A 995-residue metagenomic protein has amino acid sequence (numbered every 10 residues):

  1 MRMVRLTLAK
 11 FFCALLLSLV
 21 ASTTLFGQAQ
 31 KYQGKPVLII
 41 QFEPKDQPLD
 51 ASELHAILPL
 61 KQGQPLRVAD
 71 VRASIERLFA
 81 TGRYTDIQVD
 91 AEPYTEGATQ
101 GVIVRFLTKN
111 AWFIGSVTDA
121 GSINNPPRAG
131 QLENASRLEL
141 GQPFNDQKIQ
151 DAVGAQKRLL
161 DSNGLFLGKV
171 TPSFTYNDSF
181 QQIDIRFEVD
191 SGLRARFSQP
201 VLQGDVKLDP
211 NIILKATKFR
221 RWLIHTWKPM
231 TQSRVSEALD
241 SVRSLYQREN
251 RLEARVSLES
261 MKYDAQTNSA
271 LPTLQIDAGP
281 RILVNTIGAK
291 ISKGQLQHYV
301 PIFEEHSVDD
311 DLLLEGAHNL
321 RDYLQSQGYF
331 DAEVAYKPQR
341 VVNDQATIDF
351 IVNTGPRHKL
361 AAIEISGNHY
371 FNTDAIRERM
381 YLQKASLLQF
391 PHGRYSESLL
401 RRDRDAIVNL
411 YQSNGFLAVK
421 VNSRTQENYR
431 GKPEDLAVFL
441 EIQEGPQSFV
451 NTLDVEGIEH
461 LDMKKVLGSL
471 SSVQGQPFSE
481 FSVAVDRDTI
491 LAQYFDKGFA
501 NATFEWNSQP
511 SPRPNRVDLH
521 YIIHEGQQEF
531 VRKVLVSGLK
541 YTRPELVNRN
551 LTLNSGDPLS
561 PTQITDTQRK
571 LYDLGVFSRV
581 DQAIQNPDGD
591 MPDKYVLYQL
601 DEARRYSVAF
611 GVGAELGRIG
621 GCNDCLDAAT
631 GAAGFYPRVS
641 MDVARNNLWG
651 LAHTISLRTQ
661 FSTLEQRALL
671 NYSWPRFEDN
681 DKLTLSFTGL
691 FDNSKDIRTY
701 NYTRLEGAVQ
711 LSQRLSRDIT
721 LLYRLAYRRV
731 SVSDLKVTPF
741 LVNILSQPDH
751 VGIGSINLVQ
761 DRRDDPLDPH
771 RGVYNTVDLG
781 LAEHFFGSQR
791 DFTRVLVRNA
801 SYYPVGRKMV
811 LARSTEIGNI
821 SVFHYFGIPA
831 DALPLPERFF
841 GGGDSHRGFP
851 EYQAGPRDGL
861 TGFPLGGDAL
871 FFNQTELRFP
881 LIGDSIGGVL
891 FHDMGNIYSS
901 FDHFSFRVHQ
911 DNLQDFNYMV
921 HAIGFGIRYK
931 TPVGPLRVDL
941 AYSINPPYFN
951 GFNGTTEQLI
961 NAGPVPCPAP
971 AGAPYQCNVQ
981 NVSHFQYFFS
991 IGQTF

Functional and structural regions predicted by a protein language model:
M1-C13: Bacterial N-terminal signal peptides that target proteins for export
V4, Q28-L626, Y636-D642, S656-W674 (+3 more regions): Periplasmic polypeptide-binding modules associated with outer-membrane biogenesis and secretion
K10-S22: Bacterial N-terminal signal peptides
A91, L551, I584, V608-L616 (+8 more regions): Transmembrane beta-strand segments that form the barrel wall of outer-membrane beta-barrel proteins
D573, G589, Y595-V596, S607 (+6 more regions): C-terminal outer-membrane beta-barrel translocator/porin domains of Gram-negative envelope proteins and their
S578, Y606-V608, L648-I655, F677-L685 (+5 more regions): Repeated loop/turn-to-beta-strand initiation elements of outer-membrane beta-barrel proteins
R645-N647, W674-R676, F691, Q713 (+7 more regions): Residue-level signature of outer-membrane beta-barrel architecture
L664-P748: Transmembrane beta-barrel wall of Gram-negative outer-membrane proteins
